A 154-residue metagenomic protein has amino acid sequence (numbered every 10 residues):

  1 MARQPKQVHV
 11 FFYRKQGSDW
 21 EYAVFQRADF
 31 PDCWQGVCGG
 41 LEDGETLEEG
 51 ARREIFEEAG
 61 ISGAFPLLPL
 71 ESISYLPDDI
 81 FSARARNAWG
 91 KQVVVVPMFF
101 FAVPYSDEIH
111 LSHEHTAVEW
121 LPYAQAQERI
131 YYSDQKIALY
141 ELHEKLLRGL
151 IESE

Functional and structural regions predicted by a protein language model:
M1-G36: N-terminal strand-loop-strand
R3-P5, G17, K91-V94, H113: A generic fold-level signal
Q35, V93, W120: Short aromatic/basic micro-patch
G36-I73: The catalytic Nudix box helix
V37, A83-R86, E154: Functional cleft and adjacent loop/helix regions within the main domain that mediate ligand binding or catalysis
G60-S106: Active-site segment of metal-dependent pyrophosphate-handling enzymes, primarily the Nudix hydrolase catalytic core
P97-A102, D107-L139: NUDIX/MutT-family hydrolases
